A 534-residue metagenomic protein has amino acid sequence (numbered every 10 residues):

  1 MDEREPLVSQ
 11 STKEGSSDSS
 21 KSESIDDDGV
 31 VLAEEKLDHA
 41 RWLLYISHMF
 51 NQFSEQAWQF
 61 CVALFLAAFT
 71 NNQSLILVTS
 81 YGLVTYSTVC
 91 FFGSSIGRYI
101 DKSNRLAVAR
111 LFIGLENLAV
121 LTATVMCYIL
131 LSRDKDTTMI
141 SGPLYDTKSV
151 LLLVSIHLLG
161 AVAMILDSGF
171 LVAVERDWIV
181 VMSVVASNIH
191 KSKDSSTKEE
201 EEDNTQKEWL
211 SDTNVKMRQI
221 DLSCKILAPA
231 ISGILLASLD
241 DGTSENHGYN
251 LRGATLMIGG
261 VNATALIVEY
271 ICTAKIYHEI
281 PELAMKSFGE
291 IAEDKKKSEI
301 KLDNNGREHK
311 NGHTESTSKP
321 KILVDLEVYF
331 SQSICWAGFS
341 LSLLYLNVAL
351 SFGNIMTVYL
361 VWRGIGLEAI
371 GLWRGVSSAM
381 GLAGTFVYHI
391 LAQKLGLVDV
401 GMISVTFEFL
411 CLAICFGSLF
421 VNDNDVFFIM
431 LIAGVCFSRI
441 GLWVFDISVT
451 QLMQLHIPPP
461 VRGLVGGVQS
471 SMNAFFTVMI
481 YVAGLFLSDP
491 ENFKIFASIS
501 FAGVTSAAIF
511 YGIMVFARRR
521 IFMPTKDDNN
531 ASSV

Functional and structural regions predicted by a protein language model:
T12-R41, K275-L344, W362, S532-V534: Juxtamembrane intracellular "pre-TM" segments in multi-pass secondary transporters
E23-C90, V328-S378: Helix-loop boundary and gating motifs at the non-cytosolic
L43-F60, Y81-A119, L151-L239, I258-C272 (+4 more regions): Substrate-agnostic recognition of the 12-TM MFS/MFS-like secondary transporter fold
A63-T70, T124-I140, L222-V261, W362 (+3 more regions): Transmembrane alpha-helix termini and helix-breaking/packing motifs in multi-pass membrane transporters
N71-S74, D101-V108, D240-D241, Y249-L251 (+4 more regions): A helix-boundary/kink motif common to multi-pass secondary transporters, especially Major Facilitator Superfamily
L77-V78, V108, T213, G253-I258 (+4 more regions): Alpha-helical transmembrane segments of multi-pass secondary-active solute transporters
G114-S149, T406-N424: C-terminal ends and interior cores of transmembrane alpha-helices in multi-pass membrane transporters/permeases
M126-C127, V261-Y277, L412-L419, S498-V534: Multi-pass alpha-helical transporter architecture, strongest for 12-TM Major Facilitator/SLC carriers used
